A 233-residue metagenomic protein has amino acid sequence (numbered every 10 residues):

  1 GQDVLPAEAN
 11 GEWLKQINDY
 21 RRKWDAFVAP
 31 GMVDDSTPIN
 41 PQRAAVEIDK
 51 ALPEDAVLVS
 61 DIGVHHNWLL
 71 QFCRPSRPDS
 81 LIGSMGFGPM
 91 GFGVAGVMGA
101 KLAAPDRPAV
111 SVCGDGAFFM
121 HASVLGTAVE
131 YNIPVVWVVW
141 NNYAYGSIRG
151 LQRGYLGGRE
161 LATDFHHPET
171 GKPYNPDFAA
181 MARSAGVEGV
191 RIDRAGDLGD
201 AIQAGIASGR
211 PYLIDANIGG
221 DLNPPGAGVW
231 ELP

Functional and structural regions predicted by a protein language model:
G1-A7, V46, N67-P233: Thiamine diphosphate
L5-N10, V33: Structural signature of PLP-dependent enzymes
E8-E12, D61-I62, N217: Short coil/turn segments at secondary-structure boundaries
K15-K101: Active-site diphosphate/adenylate-binding microenvironment
